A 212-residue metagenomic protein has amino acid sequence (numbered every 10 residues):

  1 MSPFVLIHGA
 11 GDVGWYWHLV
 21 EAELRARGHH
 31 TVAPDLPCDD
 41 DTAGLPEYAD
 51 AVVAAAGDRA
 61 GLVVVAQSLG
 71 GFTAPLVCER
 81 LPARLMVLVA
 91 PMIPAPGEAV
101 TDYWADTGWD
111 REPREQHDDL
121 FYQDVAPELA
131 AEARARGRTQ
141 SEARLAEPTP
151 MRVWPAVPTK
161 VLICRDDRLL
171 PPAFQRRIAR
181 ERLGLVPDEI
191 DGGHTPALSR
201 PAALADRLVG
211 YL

Functional and structural regions predicted by a protein language model:
S2-D41: Conserved HGGG/HGGXW glycine-rich cap/lid loop of the alpha/beta-hydrolase fold
I7-A10, S68, P91, C164: Glycine-rich His-Gly loop
H30-V63, I93, T101-A105: Active-site loop/oxyanion-hole signature of alpha/beta-hydrolase fold enzymes
V65-G70, A74: Gly/Ala-rich beta-loop-alpha elbow adjacent to hydrolase catalytic centers
E79-D119, R144, P150, L170-P172 (+1 more regions): Flexible "cap/lid" loop of the alpha/beta hydrolase fold
R114-A156: Conserved alpha/beta-hydrolase catalytic His-Asp/Glu region
S141-D206: Conserved serine/cysteine hydrolase catalytic core
